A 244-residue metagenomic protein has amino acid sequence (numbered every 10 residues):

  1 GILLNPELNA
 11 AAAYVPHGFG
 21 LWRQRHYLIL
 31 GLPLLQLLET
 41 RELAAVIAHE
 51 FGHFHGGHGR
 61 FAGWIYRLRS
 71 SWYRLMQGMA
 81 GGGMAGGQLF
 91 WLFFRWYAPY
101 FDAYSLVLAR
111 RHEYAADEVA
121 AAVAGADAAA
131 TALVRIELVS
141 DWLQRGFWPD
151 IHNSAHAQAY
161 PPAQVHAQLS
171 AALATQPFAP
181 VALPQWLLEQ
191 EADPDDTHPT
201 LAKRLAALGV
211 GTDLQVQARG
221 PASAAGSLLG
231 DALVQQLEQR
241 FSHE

Functional and structural regions predicted by a protein language model:
G1-G63, R67: Peri-catalytic and regulatory segments of divalent metal-dependent proteins
L3-E7, L21, G81-A85, A171 (+1 more regions): Short linear motifs at secondary-structure transitions and domain/linker junctions
P16-L21, A45-I47, S71, G78 (+3 more regions): General N-terminal targeting signals
L30, L35, Y73, A98-D102: A broad detector of the eukaryotic-type serine/threonine protein kinase catalytic domain
A62-A80: Catalytic or ion-translocation cores adjacent to nucleophile or general acid/base/metal-coordination motifs in diverse
A85-A109, Y114, E118, A122 (+1 more regions): Cytosolic-facing loops and C-terminal tails of multi-pass membrane proteins
